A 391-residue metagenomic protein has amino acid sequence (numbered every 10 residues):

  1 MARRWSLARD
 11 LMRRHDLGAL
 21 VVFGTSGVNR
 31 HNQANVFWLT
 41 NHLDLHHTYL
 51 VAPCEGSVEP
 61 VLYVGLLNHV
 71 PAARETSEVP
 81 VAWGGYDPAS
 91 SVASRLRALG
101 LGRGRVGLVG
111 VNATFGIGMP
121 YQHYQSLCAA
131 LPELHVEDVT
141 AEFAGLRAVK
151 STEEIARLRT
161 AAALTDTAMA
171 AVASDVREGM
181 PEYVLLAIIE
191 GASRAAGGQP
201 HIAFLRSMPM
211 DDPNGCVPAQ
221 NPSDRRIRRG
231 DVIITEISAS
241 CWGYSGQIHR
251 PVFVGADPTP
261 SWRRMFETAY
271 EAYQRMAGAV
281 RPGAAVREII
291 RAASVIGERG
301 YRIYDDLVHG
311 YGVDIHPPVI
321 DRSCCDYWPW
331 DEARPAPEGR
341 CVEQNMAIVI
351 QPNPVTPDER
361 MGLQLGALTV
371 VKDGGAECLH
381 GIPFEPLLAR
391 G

Functional and structural regions predicted by a protein language model:
M1-G391: Active-site neighborhoods and metal-handling regions in enzymes and metal-associated proteins
